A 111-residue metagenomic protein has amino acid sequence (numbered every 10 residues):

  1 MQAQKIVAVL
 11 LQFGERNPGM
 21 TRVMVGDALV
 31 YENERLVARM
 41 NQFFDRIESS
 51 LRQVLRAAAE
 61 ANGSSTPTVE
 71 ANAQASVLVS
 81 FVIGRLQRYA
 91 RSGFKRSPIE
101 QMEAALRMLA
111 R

Functional and structural regions predicted by a protein language model:
M1-M20, A71-L78: Hydrophobic alpha-helical connector segments
Q2-A3, L36, P67-A71, F94-P98: Residue-level recognition of alpha-helical structural elements
L11-E15, R52, R56, V79 (+2 more regions): Short amphipathic alpha-helical interface segments enriched in basic and hydrophobic/aromatic residues, used as
Q12, L29-V30, D45, S49 (+4 more regions): Residue-level marker of structural boundaries
E15-A38, Q87: Amphipathic alpha-helical segments used for helix-helix packing
R16, E34-E60, N72-S76, E100-A104: Amphipathic alpha-helical packing segments from all-alpha helical-bundle domains
M20, S65-Y89, P98-L109: Hydrophobic alpha-helical segments that form the core of small-molecule binding pockets and/or dimer interfaces
A61, Y89-S92: Residue cluster at the C-terminal edge of the helix-turn-helix DNA-binding motif
